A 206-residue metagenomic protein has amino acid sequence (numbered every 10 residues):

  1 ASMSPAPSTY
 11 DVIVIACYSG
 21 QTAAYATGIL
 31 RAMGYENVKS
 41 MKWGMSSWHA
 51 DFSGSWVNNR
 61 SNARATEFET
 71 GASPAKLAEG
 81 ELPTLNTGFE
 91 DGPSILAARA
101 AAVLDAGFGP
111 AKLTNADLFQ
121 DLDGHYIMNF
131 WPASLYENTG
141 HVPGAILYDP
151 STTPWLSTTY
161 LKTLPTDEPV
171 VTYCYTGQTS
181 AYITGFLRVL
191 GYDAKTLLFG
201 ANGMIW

Functional and structural regions predicted by a protein language model:
A1-V12, Q21-P110, S134-P169, Q178-W206: Rhodanese-like catalytic fold shared by cysteine-dependent sulfurtransferases and DSP/PTP-type phosphatases
A16, Y173: Short, surface-exposed ligand- or partner-binding patches at beta-edge/loop junctions that are enriched in aromatics
S19, M128, T176: Single, functionally critical "micro-switch" positions that shape active/binding sites and transmembrane helices
K112-L118: Ligand-binding pocket segment of bilobal, Venus flytrap-like solute-binding proteins
G124-W131: Short, hydrophobic beta-strand segments that form beta-sheet elements in well-ordered domains
